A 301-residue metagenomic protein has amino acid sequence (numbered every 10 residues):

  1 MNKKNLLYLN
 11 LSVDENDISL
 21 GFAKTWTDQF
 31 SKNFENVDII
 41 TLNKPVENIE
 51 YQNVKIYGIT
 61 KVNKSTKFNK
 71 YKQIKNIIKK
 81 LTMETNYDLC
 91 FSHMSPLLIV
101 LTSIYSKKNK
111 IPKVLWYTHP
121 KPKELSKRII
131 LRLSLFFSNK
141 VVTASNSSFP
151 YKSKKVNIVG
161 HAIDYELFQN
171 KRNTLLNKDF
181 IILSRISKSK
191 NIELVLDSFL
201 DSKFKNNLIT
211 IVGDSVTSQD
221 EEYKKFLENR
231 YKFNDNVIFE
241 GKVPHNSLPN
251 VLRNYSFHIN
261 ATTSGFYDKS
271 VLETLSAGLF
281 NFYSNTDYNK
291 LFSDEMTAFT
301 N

Functional and structural regions predicted by a protein language model:
M1-P45, L200: N-terminal subdomain of nucleotide-sugar transferases
L7-L9, R172-D201, I209-T210: Conserved donor-binding/catalytic core segment of Leloir-type glycosyltransferases
S31, K113-K152: A conserved, positively charged/aromatic
S92-L98, Y117-P120: Short His-centered aromatic/hydrophobic patch
P150, I158, A162-K178, N250: Acidic anion/phosphate-binding donor-loop and adjacent secondary structure in glycosyltransferase catalytic cores
K224-V243: Nucleotide-activated donor-binding/catalytic signature segment of Leloir-type glycosyltransferases, i.e., the conserved
T263: Aromatic "clamp/platform" in nucleotide-sugar-dependent glycosyltransferases that forms part of the donor/acceptor
L279-S284: Short hydrophobic beta-strand element within catalytic cores of glycosyltransferases and related nucleotide-activated
